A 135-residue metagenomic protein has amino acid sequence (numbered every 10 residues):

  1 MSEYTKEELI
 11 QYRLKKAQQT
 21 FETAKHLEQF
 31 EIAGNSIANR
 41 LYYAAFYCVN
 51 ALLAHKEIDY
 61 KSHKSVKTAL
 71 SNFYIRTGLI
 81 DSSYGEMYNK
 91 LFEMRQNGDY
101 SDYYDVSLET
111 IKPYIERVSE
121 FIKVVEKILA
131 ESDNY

Functional and structural regions predicted by a protein language model:
M1-Y135: Terminal alpha-helical segments
